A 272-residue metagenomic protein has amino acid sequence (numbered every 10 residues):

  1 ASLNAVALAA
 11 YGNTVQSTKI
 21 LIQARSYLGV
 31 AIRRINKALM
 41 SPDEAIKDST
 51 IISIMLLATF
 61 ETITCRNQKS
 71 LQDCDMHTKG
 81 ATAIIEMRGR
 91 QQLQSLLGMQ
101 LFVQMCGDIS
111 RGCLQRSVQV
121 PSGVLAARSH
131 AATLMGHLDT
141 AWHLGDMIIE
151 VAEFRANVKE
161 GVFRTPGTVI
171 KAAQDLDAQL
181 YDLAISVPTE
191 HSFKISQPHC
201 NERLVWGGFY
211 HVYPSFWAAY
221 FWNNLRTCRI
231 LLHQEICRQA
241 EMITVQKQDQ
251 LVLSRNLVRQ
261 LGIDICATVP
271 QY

Functional and structural regions predicted by a protein language model:
L3-S17, L28-S70, A81-I85, F102-L114 (+2 more regions): Hydrophobic/aromatic-rich effector regions of fungal transcription factors
L21, N67-T244, Q248-I265: Central/C-terminal regulatory/activation regions of fungal transcription factors
